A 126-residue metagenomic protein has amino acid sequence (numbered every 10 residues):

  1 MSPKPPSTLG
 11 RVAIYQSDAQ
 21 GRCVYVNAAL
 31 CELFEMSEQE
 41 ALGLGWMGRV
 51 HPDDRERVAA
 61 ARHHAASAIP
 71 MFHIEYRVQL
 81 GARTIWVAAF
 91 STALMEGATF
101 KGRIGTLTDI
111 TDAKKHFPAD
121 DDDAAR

Functional and structural regions predicted by a protein language model:
M1-T8, T108-R126: PAS-associated C-terminal cap
V12-I14: Short hydrophobic secondary-structure edge segments in sensory/regulatory modules of signaling proteins
C23-V24: Conserved hydrophobic beta-strand signature of PAS-family and PAS-like sensory domains
L30-A41: PAS/PAS-like sensory domain cap-loop motif
E40-D53: PAS-family sensory/regulatory domains
D53-R77: Terminal output helix/cap of sensory domains in signal transduction proteins
M71-R77, G81-F90, I104: PAS/PAC sensory module
A89-G105, K114: Short loop/turn elements at sensory-signaling interfaces that couple input to output
